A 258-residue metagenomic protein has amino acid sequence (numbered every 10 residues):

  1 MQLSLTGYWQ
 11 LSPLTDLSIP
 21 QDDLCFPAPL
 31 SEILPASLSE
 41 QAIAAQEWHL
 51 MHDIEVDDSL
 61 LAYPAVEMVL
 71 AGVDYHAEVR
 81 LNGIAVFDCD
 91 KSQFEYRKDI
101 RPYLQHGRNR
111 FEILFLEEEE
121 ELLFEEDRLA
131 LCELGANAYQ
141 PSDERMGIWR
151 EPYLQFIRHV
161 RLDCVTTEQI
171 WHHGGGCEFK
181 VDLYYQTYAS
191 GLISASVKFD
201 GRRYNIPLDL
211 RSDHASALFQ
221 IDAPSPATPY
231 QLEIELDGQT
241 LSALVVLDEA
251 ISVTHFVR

Functional and structural regions predicted by a protein language model:
L3, G7-T15, A45-H159, P229-E233 (+1 more regions): Accessory beta-strand-rich segments of carbohydrate-active enzymes
W9, D16-I33: Extracellular glycan-recognition surfaces and repeat-rich motifs
Q41-A44, W171-H172: Short, solvent-exposed beta-strand/turn "edge" segments of beta-rich domains on protein surfaces
E47, H106, G174-G176, L210-H214: Solvent-exposed, conformationally flexible loop/turn segments
V79-L81, G176-L210, A217-F219, Y230-E235: Beta-strand-rich binding/interaction modules
E95-P102, H214-A223: Exposed aromatic-hydrophobic patches
F156-Y188: Surface beta-strand/loop "capping" patches
V257-R258: Substrate-binding cleft of carbohydrate-active enzyme catalytic domains
